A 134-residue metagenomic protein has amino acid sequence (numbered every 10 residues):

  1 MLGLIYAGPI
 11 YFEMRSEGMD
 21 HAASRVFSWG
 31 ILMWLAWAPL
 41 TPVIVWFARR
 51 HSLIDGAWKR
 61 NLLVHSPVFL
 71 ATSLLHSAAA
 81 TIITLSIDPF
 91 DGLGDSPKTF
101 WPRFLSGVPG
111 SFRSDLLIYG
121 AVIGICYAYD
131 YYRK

Functional and structural regions predicted by a protein language model:
M1-R133: Hydrophobic alpha-helices of bacterial signal-transduction systems
